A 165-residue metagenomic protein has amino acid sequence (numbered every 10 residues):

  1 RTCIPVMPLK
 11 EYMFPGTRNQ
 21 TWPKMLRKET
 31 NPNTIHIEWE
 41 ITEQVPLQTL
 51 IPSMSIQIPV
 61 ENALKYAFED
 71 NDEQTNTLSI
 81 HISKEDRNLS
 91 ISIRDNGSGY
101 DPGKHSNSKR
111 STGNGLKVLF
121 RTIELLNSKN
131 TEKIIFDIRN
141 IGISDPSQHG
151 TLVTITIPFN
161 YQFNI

Functional and structural regions predicted by a protein language model:
Y12-L26, F120-R121: Short beta-to-alpha transition helix within the HATPase_c
E29-T30, P52-Q57, H105-K133: ATP phosphate-binding glycine-rich loop and adjacent ATP-lid/helix-beta elements within ATP-binding kinase/ATPase
H36-L47: Conserved catalytic submotifs in the C-terminal HATPase_c
I51-E73: Conserved ATP-binding N-box helix of the HATPase_c
A67-Q74, D101, N127-T131: A short, flexible helix-to-loop-to-beta junction within the catalytic ATP-binding CA
T75-R87: Short beta-strand/loop element within the Bergerat-fold HATPase_c
L78, H149-I157: Hydrophobic core positions in the C-terminal catalytic ATP-binding module
D95: Acidic ATP/Mg2+-coordinating residue in the GHKL
